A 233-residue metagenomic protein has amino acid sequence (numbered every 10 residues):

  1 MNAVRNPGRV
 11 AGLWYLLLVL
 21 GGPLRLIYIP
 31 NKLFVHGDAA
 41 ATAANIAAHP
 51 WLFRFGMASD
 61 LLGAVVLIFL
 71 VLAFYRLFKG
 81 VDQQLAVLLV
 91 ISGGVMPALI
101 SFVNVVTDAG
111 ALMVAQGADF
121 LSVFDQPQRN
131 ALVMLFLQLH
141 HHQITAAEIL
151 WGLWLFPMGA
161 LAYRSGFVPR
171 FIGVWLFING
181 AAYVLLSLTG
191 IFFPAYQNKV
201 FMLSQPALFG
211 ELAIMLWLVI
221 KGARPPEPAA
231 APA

Functional and structural regions predicted by a protein language model:
M1-A233: Hydrophobic, aromatic-enriched alpha-helical segments typical of multi-pass transmembrane helices
